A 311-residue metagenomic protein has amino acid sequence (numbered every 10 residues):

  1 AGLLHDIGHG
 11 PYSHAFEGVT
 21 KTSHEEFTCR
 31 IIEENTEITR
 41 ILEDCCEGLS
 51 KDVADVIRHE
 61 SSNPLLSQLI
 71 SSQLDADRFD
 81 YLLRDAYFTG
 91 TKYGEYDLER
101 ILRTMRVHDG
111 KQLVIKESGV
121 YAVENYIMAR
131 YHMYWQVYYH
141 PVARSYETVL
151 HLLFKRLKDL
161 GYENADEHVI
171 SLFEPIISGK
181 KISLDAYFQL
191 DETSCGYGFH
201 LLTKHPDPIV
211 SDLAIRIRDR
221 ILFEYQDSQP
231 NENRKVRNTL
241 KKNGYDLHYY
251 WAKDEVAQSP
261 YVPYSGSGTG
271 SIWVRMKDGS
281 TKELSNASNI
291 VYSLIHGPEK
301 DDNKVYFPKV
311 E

Functional and structural regions predicted by a protein language model:
A1-G2, A15: N-terminal accessory alpha/beta regions
L4, G8-H9: Short active-site segment of divalent metal-dependent hydrolases/proteases that encodes the spacing between
P11, A15, K21-E311: Histidine-centered, transition-metal-coordinating active-site segments
